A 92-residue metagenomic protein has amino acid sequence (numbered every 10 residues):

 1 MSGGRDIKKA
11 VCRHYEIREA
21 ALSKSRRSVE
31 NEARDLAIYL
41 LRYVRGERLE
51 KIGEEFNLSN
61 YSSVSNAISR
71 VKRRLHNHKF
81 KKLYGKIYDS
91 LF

Functional and structural regions predicted by a protein language model:
M1-L36, L40-F92: Basic, alpha-helical nucleic-acid-binding regions used in initiation and control of genome expression
